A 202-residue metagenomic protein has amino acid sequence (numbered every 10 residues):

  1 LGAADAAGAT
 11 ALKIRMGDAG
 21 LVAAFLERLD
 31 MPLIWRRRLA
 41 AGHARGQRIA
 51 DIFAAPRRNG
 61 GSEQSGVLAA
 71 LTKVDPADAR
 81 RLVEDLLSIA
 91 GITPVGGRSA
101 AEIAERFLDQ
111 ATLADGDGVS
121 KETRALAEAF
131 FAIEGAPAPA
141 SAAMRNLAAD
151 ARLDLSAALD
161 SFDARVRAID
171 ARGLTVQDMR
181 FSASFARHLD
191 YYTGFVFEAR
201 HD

Functional and structural regions predicted by a protein language model:
L1-K13, D18-D30, P56-D202: Positively charged, Gly/Ser-enriched RNA/tRNA-binding surfaces
L33-R38: Long amphipathic alpha-helical segments with strong coiled-coil/leucine-zipper propensity
G42-I49: A glycine-rich helix N-cap at a beta->alpha junction
